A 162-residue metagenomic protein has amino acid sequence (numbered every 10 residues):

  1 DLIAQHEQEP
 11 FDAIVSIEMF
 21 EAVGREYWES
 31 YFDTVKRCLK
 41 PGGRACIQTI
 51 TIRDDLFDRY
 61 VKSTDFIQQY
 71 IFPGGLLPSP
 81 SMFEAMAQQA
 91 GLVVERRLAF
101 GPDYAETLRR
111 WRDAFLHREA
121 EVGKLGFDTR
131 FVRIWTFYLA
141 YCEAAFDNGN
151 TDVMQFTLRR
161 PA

Functional and structural regions predicted by a protein language model:
I3, M19, T51: Active-site-proximal loop/turn and secondary-structure-junction residues that shape catalytic pockets, frequently
I3-V15: A short acidic, Gly/Pro-enriched loop at the edge of an enzyme's catalytic core that lines a small-molecule cofactor
D12-A13, G42-A45, Q155: Beta-sheet entry/capping signal
D12-E26: A short SAM/SAH-binding and catalytic strip from SAM-dependent methyltransferases
E29-R44: A short glycine-rich, Lys/Arg-flanked "PGG" loop and its adjoining helix->strand segment in the class I
Q48: Alpha/beta-hydrolase-fold catalytic nucleophile elbow
T51-A162: Substrate-binding/catalytic lobe of Class I Rossmann-like enzymes that use SAM or dcSAM, i.e., the mid-to-C-terminal
